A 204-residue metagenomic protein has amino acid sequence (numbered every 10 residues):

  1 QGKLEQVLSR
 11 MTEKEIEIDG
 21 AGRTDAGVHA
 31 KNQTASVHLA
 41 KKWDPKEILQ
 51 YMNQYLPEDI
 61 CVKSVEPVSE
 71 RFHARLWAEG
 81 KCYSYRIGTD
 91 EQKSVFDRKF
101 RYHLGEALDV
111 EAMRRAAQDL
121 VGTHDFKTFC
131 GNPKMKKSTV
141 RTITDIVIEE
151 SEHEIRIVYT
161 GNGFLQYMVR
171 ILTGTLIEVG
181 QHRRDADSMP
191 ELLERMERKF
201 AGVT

Functional and structural regions predicted by a protein language model:
Q1-T204: Structured-RNA-binding interfaces characteristic of tRNA pseudouridine synthases
